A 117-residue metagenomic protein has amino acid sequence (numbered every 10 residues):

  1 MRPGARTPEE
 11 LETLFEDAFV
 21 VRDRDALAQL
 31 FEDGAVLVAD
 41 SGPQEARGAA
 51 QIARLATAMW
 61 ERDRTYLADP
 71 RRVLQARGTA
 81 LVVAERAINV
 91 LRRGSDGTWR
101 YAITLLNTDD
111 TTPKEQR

Functional and structural regions predicted by a protein language model:
M1-A26, V36-R117: A beta-strand edge to alpha-helix "cap/lid" segment located at domain peripheries
E32: Helix-to-beta-strand junctions that scaffold the AdoMet/dcAdoMet cofactor pocket in Class I SAM-dependent enzymes
